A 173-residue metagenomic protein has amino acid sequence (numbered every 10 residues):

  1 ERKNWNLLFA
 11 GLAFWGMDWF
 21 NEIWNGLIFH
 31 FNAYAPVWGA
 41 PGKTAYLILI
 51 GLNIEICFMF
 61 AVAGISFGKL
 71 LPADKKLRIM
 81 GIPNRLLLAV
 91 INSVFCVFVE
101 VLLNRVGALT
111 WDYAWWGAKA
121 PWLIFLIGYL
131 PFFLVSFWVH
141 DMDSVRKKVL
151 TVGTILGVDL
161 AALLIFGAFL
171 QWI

Functional and structural regions predicted by a protein language model:
E1-I173: Aromatic-rich, lipid-facing transmembrane alpha helices and their immediate juxtamembrane interface loops in integral
